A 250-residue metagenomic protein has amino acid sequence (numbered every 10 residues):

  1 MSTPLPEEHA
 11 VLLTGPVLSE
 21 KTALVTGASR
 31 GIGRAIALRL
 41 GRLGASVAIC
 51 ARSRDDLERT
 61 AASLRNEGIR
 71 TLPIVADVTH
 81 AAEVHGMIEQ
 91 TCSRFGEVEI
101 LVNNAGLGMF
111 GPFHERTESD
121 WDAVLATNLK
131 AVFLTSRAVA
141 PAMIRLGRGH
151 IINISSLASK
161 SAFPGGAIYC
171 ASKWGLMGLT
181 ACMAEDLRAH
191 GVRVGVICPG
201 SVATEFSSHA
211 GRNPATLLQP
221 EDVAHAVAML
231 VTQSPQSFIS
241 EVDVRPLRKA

Functional and structural regions predicted by a protein language model:
T22, S29-R30: Conserved glycine-rich cofactor-binding loop
L43-T60: Conserved glycine-rich Rossmann-like NAD(P)H-binding loop of the short-chain dehydrogenase/reductase
V75-M87, E118: The beta1-alpha1 cofactor-binding region of Rossmann-like NAD(H)/NADP(H)-dependent oxidoreductases
P112-F113, D120-L125: Substrate-binding pocket helix/loop in short-chain dehydrogenase/reductase
S136, S172: Active-site helix of classical SDR
S156: Residue(s) in the substrate-gating loop at a strand-loop-helix junction that position the organic substrate next
A189-V192, V196-I197, R212-A250: C-terminal helical subdomain
